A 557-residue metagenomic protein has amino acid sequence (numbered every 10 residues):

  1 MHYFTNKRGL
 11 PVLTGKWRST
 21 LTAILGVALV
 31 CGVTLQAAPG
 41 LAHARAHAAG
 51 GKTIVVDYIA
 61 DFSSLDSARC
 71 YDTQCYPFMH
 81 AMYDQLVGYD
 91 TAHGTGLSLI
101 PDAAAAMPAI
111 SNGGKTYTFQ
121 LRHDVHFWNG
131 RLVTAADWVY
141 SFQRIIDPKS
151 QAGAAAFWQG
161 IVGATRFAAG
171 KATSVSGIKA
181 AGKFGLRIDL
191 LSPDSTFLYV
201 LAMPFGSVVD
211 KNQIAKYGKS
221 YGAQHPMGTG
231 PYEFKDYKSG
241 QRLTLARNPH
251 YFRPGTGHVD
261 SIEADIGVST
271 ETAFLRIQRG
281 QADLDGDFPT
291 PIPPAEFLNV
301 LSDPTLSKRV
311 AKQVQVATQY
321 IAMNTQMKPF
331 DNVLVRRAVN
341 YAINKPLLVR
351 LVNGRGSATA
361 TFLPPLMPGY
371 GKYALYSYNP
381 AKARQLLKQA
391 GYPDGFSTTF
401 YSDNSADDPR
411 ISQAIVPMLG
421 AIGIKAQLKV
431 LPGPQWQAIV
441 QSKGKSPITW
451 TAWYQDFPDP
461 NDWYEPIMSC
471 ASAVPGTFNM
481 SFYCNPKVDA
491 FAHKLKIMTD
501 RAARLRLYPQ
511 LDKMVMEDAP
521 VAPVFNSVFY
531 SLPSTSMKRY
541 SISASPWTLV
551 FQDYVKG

Functional and structural regions predicted by a protein language model:
V55, T134-S141, K183-D189, P193 (+9 more regions): Alpha-helical secondary-structure segments
D57-N112, Q143, H225-G228: N-terminal lobe/hinge region of extracytoplasmic solute-binding protein
D90-A92, A172-S176, K183-F184, L190-G257 (+3 more regions): Gly/Pro-rich hinge or "lid" segments in bacterial periplasmic/extracellular proteins
Q120, V133-V139, R144-I146, S150-N212: Surface-exposed binding/hinge segments that line and control ligand-binding clefts or catalytic entry sites
G130-L132, D137, E271-D285, N299 (+4 more regions): Short helices/loops that flank or line small-molecule/ion binding pockets
M227, E263-L275, T290-P293, S405-A406 (+1 more regions): Short helix-initiation/N-cap motifs at beta->coil->alpha
K235-A246, E263-M327, R350: Extracellular/periplasmic solute-recognition and catalytic clefts
K238, N340-G371, A406-V416, W436-G557: Detector for C-terminal structural segments
